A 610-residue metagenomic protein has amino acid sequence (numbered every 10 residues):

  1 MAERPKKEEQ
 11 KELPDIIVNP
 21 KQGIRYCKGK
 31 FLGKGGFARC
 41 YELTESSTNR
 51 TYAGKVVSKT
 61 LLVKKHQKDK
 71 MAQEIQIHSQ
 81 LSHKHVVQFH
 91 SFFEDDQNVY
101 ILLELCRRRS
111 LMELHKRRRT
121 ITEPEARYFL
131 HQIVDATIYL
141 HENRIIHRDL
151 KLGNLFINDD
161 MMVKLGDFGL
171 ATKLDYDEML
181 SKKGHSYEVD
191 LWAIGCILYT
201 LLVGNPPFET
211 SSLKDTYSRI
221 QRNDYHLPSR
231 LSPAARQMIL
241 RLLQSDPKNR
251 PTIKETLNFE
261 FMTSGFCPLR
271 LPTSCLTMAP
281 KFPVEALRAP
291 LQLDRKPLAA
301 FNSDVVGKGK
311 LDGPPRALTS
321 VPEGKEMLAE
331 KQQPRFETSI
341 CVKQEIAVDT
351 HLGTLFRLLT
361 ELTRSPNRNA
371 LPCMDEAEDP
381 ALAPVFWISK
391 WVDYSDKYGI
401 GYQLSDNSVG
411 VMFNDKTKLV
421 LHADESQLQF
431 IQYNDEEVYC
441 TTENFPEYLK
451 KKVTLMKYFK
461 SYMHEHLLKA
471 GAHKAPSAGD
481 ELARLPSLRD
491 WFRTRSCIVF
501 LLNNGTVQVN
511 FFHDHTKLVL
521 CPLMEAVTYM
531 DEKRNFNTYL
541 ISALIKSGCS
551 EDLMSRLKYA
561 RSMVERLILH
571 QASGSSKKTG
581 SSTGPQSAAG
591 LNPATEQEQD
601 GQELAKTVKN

Functional and structural regions predicted by a protein language model:
G29-G36, C40: Protein kinase glycine-rich loop
T51, V56-S82: Conserved N-lobe beta3->alphaC-helix segment of eukaryotic protein kinase catalytic domains
F92: Activation-segment/catalytic-loop signature of the eukaryotic protein kinase fold
D96-S110: Conserved short submotifs of the Hanks-type protein kinase catalytic core that shape the nucleotide-binding pocket
M112-I121: AlphaC helix of the protein kinase catalytic domain
F129-L130: Activation segment signature within eukaryotic-like protein kinase domains
P247-K248, K254-F336: C-terminal regulatory tails of eukaryotic serine/threonine kinases
